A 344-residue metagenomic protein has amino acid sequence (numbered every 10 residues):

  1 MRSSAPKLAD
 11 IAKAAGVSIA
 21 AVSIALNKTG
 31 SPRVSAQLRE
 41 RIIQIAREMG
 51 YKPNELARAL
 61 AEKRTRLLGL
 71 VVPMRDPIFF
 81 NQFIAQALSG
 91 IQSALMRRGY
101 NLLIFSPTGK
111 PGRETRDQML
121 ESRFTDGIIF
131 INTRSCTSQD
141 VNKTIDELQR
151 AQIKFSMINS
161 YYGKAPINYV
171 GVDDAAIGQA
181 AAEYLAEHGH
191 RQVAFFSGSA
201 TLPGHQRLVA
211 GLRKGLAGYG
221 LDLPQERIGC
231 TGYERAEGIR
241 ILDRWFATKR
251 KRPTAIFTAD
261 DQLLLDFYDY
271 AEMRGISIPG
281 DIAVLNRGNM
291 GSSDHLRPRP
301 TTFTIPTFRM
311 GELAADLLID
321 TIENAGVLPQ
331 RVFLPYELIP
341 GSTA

Functional and structural regions predicted by a protein language model:
M1-R64: N-terminal helix-turn-helix DNA-binding module of bacterial transcription factors
M1-S3, K63, L67-E183, W245-K251 (+1 more regions): Alpha-helical recognition/docking segments in bacterial nutrient-uptake and carbohydrate-utilization systems
S18, R66, D126, H190-Q192 (+1 more regions): Short acidic/polar active-site loop segments enriched in Thr and Asp
M74-Q86, I104-R113, R134-C136, Y169-A180 (+6 more regions): Hinge/beta->alpha junction and helix N-cap segments in small-molecule ligand-binding domains
R191-V193, L223-R227, I278-A283: Short acidic capping loops at alpha-helix termini that bridge into adjacent secondary structure
I239-A344: Flexible loop/turn connectors
